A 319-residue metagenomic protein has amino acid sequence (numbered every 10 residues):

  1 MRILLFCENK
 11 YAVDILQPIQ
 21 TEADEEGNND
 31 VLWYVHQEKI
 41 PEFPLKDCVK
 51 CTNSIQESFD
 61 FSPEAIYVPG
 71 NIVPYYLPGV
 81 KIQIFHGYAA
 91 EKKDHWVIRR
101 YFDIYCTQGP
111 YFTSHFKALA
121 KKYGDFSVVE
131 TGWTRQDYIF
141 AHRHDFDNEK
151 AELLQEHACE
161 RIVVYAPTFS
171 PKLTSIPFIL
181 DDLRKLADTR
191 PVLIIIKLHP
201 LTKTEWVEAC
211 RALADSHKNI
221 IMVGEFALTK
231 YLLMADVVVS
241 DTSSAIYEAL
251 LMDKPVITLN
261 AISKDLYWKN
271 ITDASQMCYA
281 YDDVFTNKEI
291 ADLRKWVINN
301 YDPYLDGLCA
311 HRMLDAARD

Functional and structural regions predicted by a protein language model:
M1-C7, V164-A166: Short hydrophobic beta-strand segments
L4-R143, D147: Active-site and donor-binding regions of nucleotide-sugar-utilizing enzymes
A12-D24, R135-C210, L305, C309-H311: Conserved catalytic-core segment of nucleotide-activated headgroup transferases in glycan assembly
L32-K46, T189-G224: Catalytic donor nucleotide-activated moiety binding site of glycosyltransferases and closely related
V49-I55, I220-G224, K269-D283: Short acidic-hydrophobic, aromatic-tinged amphipathic segments that line or gate anion-handling sites
Q56, H95, L183, C210 (+1 more regions): Acidic, amphipathic alpha-helical patches
I72, L77-F85, E225-W268: A donor-sugar binding/catalytic signature common to diverse glycosyltransferases and related nucleotide-sugar
K122-Y123, E130, S244-D302: Catalytic binding pocket for nucleotide-activated donors in carbohydrate/polymer assembly enzymes
